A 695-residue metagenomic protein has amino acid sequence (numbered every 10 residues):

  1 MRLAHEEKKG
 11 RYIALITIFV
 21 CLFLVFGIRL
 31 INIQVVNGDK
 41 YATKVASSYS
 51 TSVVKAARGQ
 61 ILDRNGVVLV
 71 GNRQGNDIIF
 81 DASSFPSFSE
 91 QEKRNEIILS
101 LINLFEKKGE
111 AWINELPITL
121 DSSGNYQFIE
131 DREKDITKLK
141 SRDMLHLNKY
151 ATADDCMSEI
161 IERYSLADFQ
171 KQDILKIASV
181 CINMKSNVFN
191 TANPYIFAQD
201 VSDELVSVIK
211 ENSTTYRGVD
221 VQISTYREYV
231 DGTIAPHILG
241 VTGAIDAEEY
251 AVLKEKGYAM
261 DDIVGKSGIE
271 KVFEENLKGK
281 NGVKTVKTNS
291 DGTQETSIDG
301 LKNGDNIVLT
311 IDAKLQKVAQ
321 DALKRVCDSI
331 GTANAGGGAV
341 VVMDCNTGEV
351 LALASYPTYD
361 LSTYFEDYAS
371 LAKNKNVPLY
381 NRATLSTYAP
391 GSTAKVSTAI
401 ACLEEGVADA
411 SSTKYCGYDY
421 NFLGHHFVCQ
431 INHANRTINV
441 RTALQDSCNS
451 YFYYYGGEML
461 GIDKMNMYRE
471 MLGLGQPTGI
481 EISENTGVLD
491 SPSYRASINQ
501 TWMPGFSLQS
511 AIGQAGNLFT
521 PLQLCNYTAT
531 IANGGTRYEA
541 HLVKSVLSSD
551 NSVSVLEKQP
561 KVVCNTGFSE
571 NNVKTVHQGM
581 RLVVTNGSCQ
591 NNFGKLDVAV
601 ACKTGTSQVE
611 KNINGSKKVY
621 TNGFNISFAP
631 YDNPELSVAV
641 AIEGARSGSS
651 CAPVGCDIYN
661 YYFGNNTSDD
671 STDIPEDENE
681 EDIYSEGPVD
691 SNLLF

Functional and structural regions predicted by a protein language model:
M1-E275, N281-Q294, D299-G300, S329 (+3 more regions): Membrane-proximal periplasmic segments of bacterial cell-envelope enzymes, especially penicillin-binding proteins
V70-G71, N76, V286-I298, I311 (+4 more regions): Beta-lactam-recognizing serine transpeptidase/beta-lactamase-like catalytic domain environment
S83-P86, I642-R646: A generic structural motif
N95-L99, N103, D203, S207 (+19 more regions): Solvent-exposed, polar/charged alpha-helical surfaces in well-ordered, non-transmembrane soluble domains, broadly
T191, L301-N303, K558-P560: Short glycine-enriched loop/turn motifs at secondary-structure junctions
E295-N346: A conserved hydrophobic secondary-structure block that centers on an alpha-helix together with its immediately flanking
D321, R325-S329, Y356-Y359, L582 (+1 more regions): Conserved helix-loop functional segments at active or binding sites
V553-S554, Q559-K561, V654-F695: Short, gly/Ser/Thr-rich active-site loops of penicillin-recognizing serine hydrolases
